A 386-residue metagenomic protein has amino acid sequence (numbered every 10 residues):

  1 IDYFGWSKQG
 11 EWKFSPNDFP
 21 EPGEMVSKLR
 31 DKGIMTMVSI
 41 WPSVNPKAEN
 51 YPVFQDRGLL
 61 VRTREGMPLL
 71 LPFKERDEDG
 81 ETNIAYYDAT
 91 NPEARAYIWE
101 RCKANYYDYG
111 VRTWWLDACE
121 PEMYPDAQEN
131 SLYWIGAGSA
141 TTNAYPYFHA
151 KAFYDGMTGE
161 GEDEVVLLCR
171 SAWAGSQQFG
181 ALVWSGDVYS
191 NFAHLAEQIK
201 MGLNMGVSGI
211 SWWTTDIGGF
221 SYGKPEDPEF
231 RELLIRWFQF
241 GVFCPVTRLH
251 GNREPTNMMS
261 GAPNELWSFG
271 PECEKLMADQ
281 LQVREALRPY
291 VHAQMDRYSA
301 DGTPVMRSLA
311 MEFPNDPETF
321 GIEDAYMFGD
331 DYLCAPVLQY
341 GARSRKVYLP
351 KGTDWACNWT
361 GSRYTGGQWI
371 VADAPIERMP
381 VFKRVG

Functional and structural regions predicted by a protein language model:
I1-V385: Catalytic-domain carbohydrate-binding cleft regions of carbohydrate-active enzymes
